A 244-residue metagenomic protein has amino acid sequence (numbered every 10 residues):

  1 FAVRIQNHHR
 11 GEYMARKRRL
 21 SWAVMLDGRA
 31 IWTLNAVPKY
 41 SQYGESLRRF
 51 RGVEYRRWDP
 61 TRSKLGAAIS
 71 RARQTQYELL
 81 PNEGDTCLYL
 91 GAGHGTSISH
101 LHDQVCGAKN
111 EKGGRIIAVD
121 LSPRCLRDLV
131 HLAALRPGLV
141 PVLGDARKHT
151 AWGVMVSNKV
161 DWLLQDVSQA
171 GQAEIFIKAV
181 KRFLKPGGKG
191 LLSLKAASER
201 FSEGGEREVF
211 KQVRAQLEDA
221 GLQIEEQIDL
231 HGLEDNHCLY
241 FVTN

Functional and structural regions predicted by a protein language model:
A2-R51: N-terminal auxiliary segments of SAM/dcSAM-dependent transferases
D59-E83: Conserved alpha-helix/loop element of class I SAM-dependent methyltransferases that forms part of the SAM/SAH-binding
E78, H94-E111: Conserved SAM-binding loop of SAM-dependent methyltransferases across substrates and taxa, primarily the Class I
P81-G93: Conserved class I S-adenosyl-L-methionine
D85, G114, G188: Glycine-centered, small-residue-biased loops immediately flanking beta-strands in adenine/cofactor-binding cores
E111-I117: Short beta-strand element of Class I
V119-K159, L164, A170-G171: S-adenosyl-L-methionine
R127-D128, E174-T243: C-terminal substrate-binding/active-site "lid" region of AdoMet-derived donor-dependent transferases
